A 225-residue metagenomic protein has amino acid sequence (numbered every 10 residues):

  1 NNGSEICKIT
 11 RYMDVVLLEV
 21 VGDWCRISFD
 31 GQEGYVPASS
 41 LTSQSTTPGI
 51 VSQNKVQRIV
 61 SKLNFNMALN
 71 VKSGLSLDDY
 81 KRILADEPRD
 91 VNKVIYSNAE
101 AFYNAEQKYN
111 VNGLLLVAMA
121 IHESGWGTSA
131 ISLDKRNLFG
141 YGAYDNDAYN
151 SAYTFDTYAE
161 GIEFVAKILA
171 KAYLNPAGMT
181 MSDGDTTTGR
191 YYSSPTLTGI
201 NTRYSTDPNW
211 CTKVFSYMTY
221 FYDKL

Functional and structural regions predicted by a protein language model:
N1-V20: SH3/SH3-like (including bacterial SH3b) beta-barrel domains that bind proline-rich motifs or cell-wall ligands
R11, E19-L115, H122, W126-L225: Catalytic cores of secreted/periplasmic lytic hydrolases that degrade extracellular macromolecules
